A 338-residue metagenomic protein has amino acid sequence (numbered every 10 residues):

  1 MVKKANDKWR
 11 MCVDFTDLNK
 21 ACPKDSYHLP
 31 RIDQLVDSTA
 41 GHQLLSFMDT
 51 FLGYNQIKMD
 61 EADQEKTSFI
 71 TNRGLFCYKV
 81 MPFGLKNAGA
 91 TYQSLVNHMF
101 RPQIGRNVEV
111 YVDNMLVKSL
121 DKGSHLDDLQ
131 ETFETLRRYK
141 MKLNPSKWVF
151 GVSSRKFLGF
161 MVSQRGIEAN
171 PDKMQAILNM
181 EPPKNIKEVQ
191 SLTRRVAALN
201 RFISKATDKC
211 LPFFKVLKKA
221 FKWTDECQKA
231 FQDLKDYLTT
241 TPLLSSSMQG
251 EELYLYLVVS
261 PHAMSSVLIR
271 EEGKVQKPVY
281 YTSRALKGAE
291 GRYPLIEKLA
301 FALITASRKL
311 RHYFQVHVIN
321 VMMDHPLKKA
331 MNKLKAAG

Functional and structural regions predicted by a protein language model:
M1-V321, H325-A336: Retroelement reverse transcriptase polymerase core
